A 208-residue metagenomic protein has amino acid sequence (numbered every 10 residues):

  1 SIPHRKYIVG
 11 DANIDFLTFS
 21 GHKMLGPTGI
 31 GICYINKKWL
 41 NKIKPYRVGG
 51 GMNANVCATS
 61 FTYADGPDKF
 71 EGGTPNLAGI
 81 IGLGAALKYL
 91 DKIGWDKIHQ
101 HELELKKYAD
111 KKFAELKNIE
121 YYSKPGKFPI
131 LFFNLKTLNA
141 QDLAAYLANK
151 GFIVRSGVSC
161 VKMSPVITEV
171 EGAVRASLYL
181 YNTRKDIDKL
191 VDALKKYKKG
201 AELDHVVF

Functional and structural regions predicted by a protein language model:
S1-F208: Pyridoxal 5′-phosphate
